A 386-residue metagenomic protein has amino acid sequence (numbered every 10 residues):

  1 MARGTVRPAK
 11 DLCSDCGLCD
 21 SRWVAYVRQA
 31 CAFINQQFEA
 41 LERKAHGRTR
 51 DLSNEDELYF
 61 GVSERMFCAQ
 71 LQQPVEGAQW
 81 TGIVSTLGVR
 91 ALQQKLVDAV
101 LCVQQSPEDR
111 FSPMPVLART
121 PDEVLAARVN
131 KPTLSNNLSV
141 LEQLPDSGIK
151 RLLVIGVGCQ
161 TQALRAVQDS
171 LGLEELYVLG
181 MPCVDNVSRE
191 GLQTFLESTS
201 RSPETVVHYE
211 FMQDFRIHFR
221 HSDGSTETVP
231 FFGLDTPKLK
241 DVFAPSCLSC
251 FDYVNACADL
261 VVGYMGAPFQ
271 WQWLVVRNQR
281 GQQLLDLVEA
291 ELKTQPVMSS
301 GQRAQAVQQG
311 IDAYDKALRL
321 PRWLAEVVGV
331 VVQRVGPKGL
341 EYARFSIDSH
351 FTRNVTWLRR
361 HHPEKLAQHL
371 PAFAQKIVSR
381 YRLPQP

Functional and structural regions predicted by a protein language model:
M1-T49, L260: Iron-sulfur cluster-binding cysteine motifs and their immediate structural context in ferredoxin-like electron-transfer
A30-V84: Entry/capping segment at the start of metal-dependent catalytic domains with acidic active-site entry clusters
A78-E108: Low-complexity, highly charged intrinsically disordered N-terminal segments that act as targeting/localization
W80-I83, P107, V154-L164, D185: Gly/Ser/Thr-rich loops at beta-strand to alpha-helix junctions that form or flank small-molecule/cofactor-binding
V97-D98, S202-P386: Long, compositionally biased charged/polar accessory segments in the mid-to-C-terminal portions of proteins
F111-S112, C183-F195: Short, charged, surface-exposed secondary-structure boundary motifs
S112-S139: Glycine-rich phosphate-binding "P-loop"
D169-M181: A short alpha->loop->secondary-structure connector
